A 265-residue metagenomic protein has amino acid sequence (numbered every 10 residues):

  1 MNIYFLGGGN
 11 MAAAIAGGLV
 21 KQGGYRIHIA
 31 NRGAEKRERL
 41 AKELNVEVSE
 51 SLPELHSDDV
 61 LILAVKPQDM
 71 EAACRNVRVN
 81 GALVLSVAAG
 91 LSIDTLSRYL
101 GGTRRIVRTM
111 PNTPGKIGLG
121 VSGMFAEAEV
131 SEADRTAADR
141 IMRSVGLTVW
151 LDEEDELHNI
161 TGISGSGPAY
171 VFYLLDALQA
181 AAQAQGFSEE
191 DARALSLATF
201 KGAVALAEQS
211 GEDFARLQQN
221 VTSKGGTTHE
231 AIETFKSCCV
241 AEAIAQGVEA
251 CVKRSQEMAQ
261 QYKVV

Functional and structural regions predicted by a protein language model:
M1-S49, Q183-A184: NAD(P)+-binding Rossmann beta1-loop-alpha1 motif at the extreme N-terminus of oxidoreductases
I15-G17, H28, A34, L44 (+1 more regions): Rossmann-like NAD(P)(H) cofactor-binding subdomain of soluble oxidoreductases
R37, L55, M70, S188-L195 (+2 more regions): Small-residue helix-packing motif on alpha-helices
E43, T95-R105, V121-N159, F172-Q209 (+1 more regions): Internal alpha-helical scaffold of NAD(P)-dependent oxidoreductase catalytic cores
V107, E156-G162, F214-Q219: Short pre-catalytic strand/loop immediately N-terminal to key active-site residues, enriched for Gly-Thr
I141, L147, N159-G162, N220 (+1 more regions): Residue-level recognition of specific faces of alpha-helices
G167: Aromatic-residue-lined binding/catalytic grooves and analogous aromatic/hydrophobic interfacial grooves in multimeric
L197-V265: NAD(P)-dependent Rossmann-like dehydrogenase/reductase catalytic/cofactor-binding core
